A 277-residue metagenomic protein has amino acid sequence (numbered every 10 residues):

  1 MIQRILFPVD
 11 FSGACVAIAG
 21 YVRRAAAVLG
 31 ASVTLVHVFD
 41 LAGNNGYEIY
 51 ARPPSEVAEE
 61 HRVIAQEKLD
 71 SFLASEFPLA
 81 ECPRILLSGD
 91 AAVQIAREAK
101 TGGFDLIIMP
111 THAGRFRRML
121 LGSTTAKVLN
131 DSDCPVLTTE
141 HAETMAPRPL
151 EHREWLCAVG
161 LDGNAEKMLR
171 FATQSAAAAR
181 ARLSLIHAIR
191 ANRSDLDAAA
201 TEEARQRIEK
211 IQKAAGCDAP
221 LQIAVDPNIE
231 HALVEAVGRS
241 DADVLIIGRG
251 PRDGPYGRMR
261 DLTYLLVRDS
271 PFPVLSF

Functional and structural regions predicted by a protein language model:
M1-A17, L106, T111-H112, K127-R170 (+2 more regions): Intrinsically disordered or low-complexity boundary/linker segments at protein termini and domain junctions
M1-R62, S71-L73: Hydrophobic, helix-prone linear segments
R4, G30-T34, E81, R153-E154 (+1 more regions): Residues at the starts of beta-strands that form the adenosine-phosphate
A19-A26, M168-A176: Histidine-anchored nucleotide/phosphate-binding helix
H37-E67, L185-K210: Acidic, proline/glycine-rich short linear motifs
L86-Q94, A224-A232: Charged docking surfaces used in two-component/phosphorelay signaling
E98-F104, G238-A242: Glycine-rich phosphate-binding loop signature in dinucleotide/nucleotide-binding domains
L106-K127, V244-S270: Glycine-rich, Arg-bearing micro-motifs that act as flexible, cationic patches
